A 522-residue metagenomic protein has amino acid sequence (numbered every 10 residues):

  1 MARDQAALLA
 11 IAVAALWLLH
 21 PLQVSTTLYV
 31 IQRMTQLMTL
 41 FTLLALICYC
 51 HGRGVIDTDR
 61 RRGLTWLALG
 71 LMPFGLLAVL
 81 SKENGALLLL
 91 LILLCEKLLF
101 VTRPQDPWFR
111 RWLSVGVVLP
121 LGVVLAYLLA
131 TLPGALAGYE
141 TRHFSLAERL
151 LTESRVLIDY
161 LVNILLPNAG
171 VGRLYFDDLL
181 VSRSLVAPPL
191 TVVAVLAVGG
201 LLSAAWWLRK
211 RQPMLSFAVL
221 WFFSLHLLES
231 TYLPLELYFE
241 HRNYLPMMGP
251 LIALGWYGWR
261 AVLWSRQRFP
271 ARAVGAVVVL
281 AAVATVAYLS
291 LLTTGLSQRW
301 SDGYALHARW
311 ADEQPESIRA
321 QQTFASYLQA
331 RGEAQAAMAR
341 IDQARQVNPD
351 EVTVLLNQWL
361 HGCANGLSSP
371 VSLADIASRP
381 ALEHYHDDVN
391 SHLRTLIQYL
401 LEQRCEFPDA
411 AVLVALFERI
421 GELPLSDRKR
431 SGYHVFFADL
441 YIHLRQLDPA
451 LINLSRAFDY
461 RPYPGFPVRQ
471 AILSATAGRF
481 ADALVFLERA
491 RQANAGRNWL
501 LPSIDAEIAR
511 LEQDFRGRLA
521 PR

Functional and structural regions predicted by a protein language model:
M1-G362, G366-S368, L373, R379-D388: Polytopic membrane enzymes that build or remodel cell-surface glycoconjugates and lipids
Y304-R522: C-terminal luminal/periplasmic domains and tails of membrane-associated envelope-modifying transferases
